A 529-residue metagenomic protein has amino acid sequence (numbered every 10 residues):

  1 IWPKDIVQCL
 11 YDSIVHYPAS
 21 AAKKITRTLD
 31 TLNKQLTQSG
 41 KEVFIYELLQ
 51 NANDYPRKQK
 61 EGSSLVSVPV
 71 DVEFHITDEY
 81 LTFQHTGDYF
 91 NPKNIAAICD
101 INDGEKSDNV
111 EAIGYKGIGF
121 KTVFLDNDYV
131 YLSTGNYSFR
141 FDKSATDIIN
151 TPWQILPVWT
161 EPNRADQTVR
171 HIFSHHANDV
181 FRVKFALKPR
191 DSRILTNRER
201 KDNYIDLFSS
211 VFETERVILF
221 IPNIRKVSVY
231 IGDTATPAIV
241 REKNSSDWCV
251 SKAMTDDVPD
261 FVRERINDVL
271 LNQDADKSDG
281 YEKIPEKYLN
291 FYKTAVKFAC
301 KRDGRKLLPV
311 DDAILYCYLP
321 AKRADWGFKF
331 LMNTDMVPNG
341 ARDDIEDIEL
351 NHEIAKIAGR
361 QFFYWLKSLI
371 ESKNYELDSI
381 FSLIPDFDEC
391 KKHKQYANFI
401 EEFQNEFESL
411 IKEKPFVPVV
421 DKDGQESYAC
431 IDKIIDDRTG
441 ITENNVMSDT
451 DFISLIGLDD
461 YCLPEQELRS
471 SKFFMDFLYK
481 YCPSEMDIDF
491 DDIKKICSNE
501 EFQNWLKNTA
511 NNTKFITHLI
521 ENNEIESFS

Functional and structural regions predicted by a protein language model:
I1, D12-N33, V70-V72, I76-D78 (+2 more regions): GHKL/Bergerat-fold ATPase module
I1-P69, D78, P92-I101: Bergerat-fold GHKL ATPase/HATPase_c domain
K34-Q38, D108-K116, D347: Alpha-helix N-cap/helix-initiation motif
V43, E47, I113-I118, G327 (+2 more regions): Short, well-structured alpha-helical interface segments that form or flank functional binding sites
I45, E73-H75, T82-Q84: Short, conserved beta-strand segments within well-ordered enzyme catalytic domains that often line or immediately flank
L48-N51, V123, M332: Conserved structural-core and active-site-/substrate-pathway-adjacent residues in large, well-folded domains of enzymes
A52-Y55, Q59, N102-E105, N127-V130 (+1 more regions): Generic recognition of well-structured, leucine-rich alpha-helical segments and adjacent helix-turn regions within
T82-K143, I149: Flexible ATP-lid and adjacent glycine-rich G1/G2 motifs of the Bergerat
